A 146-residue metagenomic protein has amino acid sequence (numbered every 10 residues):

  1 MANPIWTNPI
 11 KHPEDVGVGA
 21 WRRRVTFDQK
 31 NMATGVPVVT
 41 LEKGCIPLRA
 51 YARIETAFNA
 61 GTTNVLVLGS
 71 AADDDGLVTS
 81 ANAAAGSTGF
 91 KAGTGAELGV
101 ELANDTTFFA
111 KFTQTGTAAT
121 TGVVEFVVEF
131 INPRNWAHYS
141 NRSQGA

Functional and structural regions predicted by a protein language model:
A2-A146: Surface-exposed, low-hydrophobicity beta-strand/loop segments enriched in small/polar/acidic residues
